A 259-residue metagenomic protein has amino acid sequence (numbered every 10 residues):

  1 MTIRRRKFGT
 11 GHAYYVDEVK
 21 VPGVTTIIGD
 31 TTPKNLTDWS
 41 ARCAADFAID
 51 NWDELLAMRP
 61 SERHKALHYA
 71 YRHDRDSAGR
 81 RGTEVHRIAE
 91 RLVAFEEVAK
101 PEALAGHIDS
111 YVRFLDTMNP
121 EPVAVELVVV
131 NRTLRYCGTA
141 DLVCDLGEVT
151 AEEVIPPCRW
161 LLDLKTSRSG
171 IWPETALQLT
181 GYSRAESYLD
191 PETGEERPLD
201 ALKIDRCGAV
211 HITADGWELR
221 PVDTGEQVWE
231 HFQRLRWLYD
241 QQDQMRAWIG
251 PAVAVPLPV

Functional and structural regions predicted by a protein language model:
M1-C137: Metal-dependent nuclease catalytic cores that hydrolyze phosphodiester bonds in DNA/RNA, characterized by
E18-G29, V154-I155, E218-Q227, H231: Short amphipathic beta-strand/extended segments with alternating polar/hydrophobic composition
D74, A99, K165-I171: Short histidine-centered catalytic/ligand-binding loop motif
S77-R80, G170-E174: Short alpha-helix boundary/capping segments
H86, G138-E148, E152, P156-R168 (+2 more regions): Conserved catalytic cores of phosphodiester-cleaving nucleases, focusing on short active-site segments
R91, F95, R184-L189: Active-site catalytic microenvironments for nucleophilic, acid-base chemistry
V130, D145-G147, V210-I212: A generic structural motif
A185-V259: Metal-dependent nuclease catalytic regions and adjoining charged, substrate-binding loops involved in nucleic-acid end
